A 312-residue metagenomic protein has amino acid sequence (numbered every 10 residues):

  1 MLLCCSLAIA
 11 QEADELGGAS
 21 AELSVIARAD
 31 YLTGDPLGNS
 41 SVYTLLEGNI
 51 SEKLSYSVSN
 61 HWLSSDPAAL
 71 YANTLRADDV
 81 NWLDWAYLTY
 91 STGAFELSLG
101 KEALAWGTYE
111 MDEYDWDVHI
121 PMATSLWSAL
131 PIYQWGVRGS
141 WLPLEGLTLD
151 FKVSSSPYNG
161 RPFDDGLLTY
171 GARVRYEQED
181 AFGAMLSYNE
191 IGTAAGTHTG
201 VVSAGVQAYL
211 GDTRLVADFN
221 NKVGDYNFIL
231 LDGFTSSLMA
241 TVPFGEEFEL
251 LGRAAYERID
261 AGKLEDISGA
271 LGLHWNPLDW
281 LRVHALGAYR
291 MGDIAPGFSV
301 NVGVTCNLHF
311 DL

Functional and structural regions predicted by a protein language model:
M1-L16, L144, D311-L312: Cleavable N-terminal export/targeting peptides
A10, Y43-L45, A86-T89, R138-S140 (+6 more regions): Outer-membrane beta-barrel architecture
A13-E22, D35-S156, Y176-Q178: Outer membrane beta-barrel
E15-E22, G146-T148, A172-A261, I267: Detector for outer-membrane/organellar transmembrane beta-barrel domains, recognizing the amphipathic beta-strand
V25-T33, I50-E52, N60-D66, T92 (+9 more regions): Transmembrane beta-strands of outer-membrane beta-barrel pores
P36-V42, D79-D84, P131-W135, G166-Y170 (+4 more regions): Residues that define the transmembrane beta-barrel architecture of outer-membrane proteins
E52-Y56, A94-S98, E145-F151, D180-L186 (+4 more regions): Repeated loop/turn-to-beta-strand initiation elements of outer-membrane beta-barrel proteins
W275, P296-L312: Outer-membrane beta-barrel "beta-signal"
